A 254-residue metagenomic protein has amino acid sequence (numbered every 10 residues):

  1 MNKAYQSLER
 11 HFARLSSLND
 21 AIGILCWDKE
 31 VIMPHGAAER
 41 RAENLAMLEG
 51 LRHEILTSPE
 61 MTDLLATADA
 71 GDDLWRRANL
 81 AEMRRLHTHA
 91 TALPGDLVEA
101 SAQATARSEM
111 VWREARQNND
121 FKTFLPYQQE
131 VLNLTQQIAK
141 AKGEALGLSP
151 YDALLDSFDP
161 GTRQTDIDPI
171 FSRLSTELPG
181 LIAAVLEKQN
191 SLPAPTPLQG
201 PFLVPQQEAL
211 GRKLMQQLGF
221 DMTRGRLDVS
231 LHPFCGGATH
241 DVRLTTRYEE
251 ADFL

Functional and structural regions predicted by a protein language model:
M1-P160, I167: A well-structured
A102-F253: Contiguous, non-catalytic segments that form substrate-binding/exosite surfaces or channel walls
